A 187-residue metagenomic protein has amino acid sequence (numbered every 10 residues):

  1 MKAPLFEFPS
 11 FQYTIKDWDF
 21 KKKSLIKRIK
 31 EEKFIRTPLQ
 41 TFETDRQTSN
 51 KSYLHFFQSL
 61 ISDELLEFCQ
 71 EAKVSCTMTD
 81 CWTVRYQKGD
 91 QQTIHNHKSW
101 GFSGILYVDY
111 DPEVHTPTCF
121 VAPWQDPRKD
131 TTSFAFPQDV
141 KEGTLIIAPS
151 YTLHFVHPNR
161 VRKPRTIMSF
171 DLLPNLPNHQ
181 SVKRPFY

Functional and structural regions predicted by a protein language model:
M1-V74, Q91: Non-heme Fe(II)/2-oxoglutarate
K2-D17, T83, P117-T118, L145 (+1 more regions): Generic preference for hydrophobic/aromatic residues in regular secondary structure cores
P9-F11, P164-M168: Short beta-strand micro-motifs in enzyme catalytic cores
S75, R160-R162: A short beta-turn/loop motif at secondary-structure boundaries
D80-I147, F155-H157, P164, P174-F186: Catalytic core of non-heme Fe(II) oxygenases with the double-stranded beta-helix
